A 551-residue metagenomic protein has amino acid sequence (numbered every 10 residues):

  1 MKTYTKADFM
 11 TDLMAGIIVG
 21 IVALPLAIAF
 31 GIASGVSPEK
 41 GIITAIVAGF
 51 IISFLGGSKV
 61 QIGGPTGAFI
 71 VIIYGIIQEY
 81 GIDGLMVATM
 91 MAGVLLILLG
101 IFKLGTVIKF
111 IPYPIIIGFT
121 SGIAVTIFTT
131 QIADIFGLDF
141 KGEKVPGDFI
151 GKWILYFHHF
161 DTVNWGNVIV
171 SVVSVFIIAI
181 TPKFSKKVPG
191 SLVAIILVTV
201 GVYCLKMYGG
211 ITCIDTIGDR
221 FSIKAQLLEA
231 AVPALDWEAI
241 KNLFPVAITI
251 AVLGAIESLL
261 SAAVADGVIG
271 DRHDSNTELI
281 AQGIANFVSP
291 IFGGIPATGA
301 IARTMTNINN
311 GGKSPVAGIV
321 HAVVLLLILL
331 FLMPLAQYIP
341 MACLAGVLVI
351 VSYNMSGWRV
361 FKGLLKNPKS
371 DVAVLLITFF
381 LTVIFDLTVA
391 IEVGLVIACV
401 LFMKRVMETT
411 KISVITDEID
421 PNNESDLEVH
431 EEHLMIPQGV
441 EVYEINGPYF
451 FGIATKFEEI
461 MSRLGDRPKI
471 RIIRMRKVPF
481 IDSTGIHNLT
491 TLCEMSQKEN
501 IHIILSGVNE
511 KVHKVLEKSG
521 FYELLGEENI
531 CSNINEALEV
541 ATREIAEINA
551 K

Functional and structural regions predicted by a protein language model:
M1-D417, P421: Transmembrane helical cores of multi-pass ion-transport proteins
A15, V175, A179, T455 (+3 more regions): Short, contiguous clusters of charged residues that form electrostatic/catalytic patches at enzyme active sites, used
G63, L505-S506, C531: Active-site-adjacent beta-strand anchor residues
I73, W153, F457-M461, A537 (+1 more regions): Generic hydrophobic alpha-helical segments
R220, V442-E444, I530-C531: Conserved beta-strand scaffold positions in the cores of enzyme catalytic domains, especially in NTP/NDP-utilizing
N354-L524, T542-A550: The feature marks cytosolic C-terminal regulatory regions of anion transporters and related permeases
L524-V540: Short acidic-hydrophobic, aromatic-tinged amphipathic segments that line or gate anion-handling sites
